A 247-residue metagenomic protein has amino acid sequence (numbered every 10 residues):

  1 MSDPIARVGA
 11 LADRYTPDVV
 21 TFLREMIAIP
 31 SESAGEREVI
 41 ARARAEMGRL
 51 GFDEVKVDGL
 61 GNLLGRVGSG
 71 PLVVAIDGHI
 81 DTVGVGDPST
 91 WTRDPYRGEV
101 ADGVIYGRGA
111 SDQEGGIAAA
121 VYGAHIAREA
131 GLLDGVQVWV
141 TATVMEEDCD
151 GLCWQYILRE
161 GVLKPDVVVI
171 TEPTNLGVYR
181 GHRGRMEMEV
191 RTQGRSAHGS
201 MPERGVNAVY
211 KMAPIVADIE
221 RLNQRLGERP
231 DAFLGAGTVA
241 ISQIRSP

Functional and structural regions predicted by a protein language model:
S2-R108, E129-D134: Acidic/His- and Gly-rich active-site-bordering loop/insert found across diverse amide/peptide-bond hydrolases
E25, Y122-E129, P214-E220: Short glycine/serine- and small hydrophobic-enriched flexible loop segments
L60, G78-I80, D102, A110 (+3 more regions): Fold-independent oxyanion-binding glycine-rich loops and adjacent beta-strand/coil segments at enzyme active sites
L72-A75, G103-V104, W139, D166-V169 (+1 more regions): Structural motif
G103-A119, H198: Glycine/serine-rich anion-binding loops at beta->alpha junctions that coordinate negatively charged ligand groups
Q113-R183, E187: Acidic/histidine-rich catalytic neighborhood of metal-dependent amide-processing enzymes
Q155-P247: Midchain, well-structured core segments that form catalytic/ion-binding scaffolds
